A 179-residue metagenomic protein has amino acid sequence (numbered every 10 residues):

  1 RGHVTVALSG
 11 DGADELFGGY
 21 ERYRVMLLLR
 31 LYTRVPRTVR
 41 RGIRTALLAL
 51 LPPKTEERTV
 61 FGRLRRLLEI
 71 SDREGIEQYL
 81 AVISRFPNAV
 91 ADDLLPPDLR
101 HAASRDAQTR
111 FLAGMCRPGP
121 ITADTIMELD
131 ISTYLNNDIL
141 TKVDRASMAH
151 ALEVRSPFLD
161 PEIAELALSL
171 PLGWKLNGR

Functional and structural regions predicted by a protein language model:
R1-R105, R145-R179: ATP-dependent adenylate-handling active sites, centered on carboxylate activation for C-N bond formation
L8-S9, D124, S132, D138 (+1 more regions): Generic secretory/membrane-interface signal
G10, M115-P118, I139, P157: Short amphipathic alpha-helical surface micro-motifs
A103-C116: A short, charged helix-loop
D106, G119-P120, N136-D138: Short, flexible segments with low predicted structural confidence
R117-D130: Structural motif
I131-R145, A167: Short Ser/Thr-interspersed hydrophobic loop/turn segments at strand-loop and sheet-helix junctions that line or gate
